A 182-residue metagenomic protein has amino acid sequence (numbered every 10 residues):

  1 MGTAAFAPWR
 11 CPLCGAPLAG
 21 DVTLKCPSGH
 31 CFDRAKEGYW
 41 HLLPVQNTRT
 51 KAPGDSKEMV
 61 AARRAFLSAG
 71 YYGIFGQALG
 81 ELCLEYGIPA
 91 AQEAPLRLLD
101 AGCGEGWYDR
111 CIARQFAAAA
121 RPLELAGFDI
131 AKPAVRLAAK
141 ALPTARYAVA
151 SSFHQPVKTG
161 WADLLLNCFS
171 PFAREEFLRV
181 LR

Functional and structural regions predicted by a protein language model:
M1-A52: N-terminal auxiliary segments of SAM/dcSAM-dependent transferases
R49, G54-A78, L82, Y86: Class I SAM-dependent methyltransferase Rossmann-like catalytic core, especially the SAM/SAH-binding loop
I74, W107, K132-P133, F172-E175: Short alpha-helical
E81-Q92, A117-A118, Q155-P156: Glycine-rich helix-loop-beta junction characteristic of Rossmann-like nucleotide cofactor-binding loops
R97-D100, G104-H154: Class I SAM-dependent methyltransferase SAM/SAH-binding core
F153-L164: A short acidic, Gly/Pro-enriched loop at the edge of an enzyme's catalytic core that lines a small-molecule cofactor
L164, F169-F172: Short catalytic micro-motifs in class I SAM-dependent methyltransferases
R174-R182: A short glycine-rich, Lys/Arg-flanked "PGG" loop and its adjoining helix->strand segment in the class I
